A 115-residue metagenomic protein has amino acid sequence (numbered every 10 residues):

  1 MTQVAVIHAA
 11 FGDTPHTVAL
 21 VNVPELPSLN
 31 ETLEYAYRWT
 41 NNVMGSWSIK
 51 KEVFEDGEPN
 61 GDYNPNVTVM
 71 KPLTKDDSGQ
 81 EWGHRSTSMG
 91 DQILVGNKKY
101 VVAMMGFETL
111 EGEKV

Functional and structural regions predicted by a protein language model:
M1-G12: A short beta-strand micro-motif
D13-V18: Surface-exposed loop/edge segments in extracytoplasmic proteins
P24-V95: Short, conserved turn/kink motifs that form compact alpha/beta structural patches or helix kinks used as
G83-V115: Short, compact, well-ordered microdomains
